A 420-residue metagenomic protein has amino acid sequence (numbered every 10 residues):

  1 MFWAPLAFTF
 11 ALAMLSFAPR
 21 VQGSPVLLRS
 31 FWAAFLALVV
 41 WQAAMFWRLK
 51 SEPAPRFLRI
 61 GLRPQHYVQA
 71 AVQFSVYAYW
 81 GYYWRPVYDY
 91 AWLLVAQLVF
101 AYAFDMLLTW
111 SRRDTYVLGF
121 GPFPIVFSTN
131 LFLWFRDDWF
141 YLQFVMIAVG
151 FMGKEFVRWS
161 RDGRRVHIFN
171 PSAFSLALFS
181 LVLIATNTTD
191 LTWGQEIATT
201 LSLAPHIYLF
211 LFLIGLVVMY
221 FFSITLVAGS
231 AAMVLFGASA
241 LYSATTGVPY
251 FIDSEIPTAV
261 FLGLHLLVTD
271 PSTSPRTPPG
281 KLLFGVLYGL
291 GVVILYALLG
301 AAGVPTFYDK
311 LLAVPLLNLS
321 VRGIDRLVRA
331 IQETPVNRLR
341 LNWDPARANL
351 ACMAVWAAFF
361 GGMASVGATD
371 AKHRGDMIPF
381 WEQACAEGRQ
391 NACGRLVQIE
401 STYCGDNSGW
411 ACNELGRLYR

Functional and structural regions predicted by a protein language model:
M1-W110, A371-G375: N-terminal signal-anchor module of multipass membrane proteins
S24-A34, S202-H206, A228, Y250-T258 (+2 more regions): Loop-to-transmembrane alpha-helix initiation sites
W41-F57, G81, A101-D114, V149-R165 (+2 more regions): C-terminal ends of transmembrane helices
W84, L183-L241: Internal active-site segments that recognize and position negatively charged phosphoryl groups and nucleotide moieties
L108-L201: Membrane-interface helix-loop-helix junctions at boundaries between adjacent transmembrane segments
N342-T369: Internal/C-terminal transmembrane anchor helices
G388-Q390, S401, D406-G409, Y419-R420: Short helix-capping/linker turns of helical repeat alpha-solenoids
